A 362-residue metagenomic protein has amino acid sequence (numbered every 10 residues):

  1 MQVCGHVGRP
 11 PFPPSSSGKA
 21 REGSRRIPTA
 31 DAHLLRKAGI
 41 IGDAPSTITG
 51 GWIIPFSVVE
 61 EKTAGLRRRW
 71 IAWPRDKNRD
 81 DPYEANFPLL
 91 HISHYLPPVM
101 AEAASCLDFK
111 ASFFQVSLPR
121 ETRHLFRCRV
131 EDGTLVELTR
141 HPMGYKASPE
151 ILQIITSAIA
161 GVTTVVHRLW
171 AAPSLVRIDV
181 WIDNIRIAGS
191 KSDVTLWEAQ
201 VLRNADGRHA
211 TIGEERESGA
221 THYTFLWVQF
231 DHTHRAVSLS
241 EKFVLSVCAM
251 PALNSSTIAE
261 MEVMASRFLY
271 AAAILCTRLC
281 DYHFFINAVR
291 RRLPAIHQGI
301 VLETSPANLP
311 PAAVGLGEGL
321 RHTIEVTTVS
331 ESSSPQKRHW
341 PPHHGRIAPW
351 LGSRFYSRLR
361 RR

Functional and structural regions predicted by a protein language model:
M1-A20: Non-catalytic, polymerase-adjacent accessory regions of viral genome-replication enzymes
K19-Q153, N204, S238, K242-V289: Catalytic-core region of right-hand nucleic acid polymerases
T47-I53, K62-A64, P119-R120, N308 (+3 more regions): A short catalytic or substrate-binding loop motif that flags glycine-/basic-rich loops and adjacent residues that bind
R68-W70, S105, V180-W181, R338-P342: Residue-level marker for buried hydrophobic side chains located in beta-strands that build the well-ordered beta-sheet
E102, A111-F114, I187-A188, E214-A236: Short, conserved secondary-structure transition motifs
P149-L202, E214: Active-site palm subdomain of RNA-directed nucleic acid polymerases
G219-E331: C-terminal reverse transcriptase regions that engage the nucleic-acid substrate
V329-R362: RNase H-like nuclease fold core
